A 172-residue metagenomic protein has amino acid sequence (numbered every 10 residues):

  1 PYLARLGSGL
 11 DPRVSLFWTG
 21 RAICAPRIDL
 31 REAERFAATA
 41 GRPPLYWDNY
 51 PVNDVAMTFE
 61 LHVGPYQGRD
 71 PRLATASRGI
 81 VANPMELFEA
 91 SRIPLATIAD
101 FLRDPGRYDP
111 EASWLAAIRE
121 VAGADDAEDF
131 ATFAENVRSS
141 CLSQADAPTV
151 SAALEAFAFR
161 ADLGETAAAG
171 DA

Functional and structural regions predicted by a protein language model:
P1-P105: Catalytic-core regions of glycoside hydrolase
R103, R107-A172: C-terminal functional modules
